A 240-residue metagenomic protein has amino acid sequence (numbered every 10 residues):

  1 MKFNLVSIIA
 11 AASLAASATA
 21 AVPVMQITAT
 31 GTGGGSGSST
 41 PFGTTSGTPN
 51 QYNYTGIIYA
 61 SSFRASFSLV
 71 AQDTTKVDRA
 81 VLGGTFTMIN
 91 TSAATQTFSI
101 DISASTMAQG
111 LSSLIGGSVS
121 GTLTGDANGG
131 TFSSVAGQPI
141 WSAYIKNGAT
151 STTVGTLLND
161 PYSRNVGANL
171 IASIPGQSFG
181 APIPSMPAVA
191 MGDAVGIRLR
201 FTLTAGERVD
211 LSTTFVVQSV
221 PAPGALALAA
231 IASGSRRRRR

Functional and structural regions predicted by a protein language model:
M1-V24, R208-S233: Short, threonine-centered small-residue motifs that mark membrane-proximal processing/anchoring sites and TM-junction
A21-S219: Helix-boundary and membrane-interface capping/anchor signal
G234-R240: C-terminal membrane-anchoring or membrane-association module
